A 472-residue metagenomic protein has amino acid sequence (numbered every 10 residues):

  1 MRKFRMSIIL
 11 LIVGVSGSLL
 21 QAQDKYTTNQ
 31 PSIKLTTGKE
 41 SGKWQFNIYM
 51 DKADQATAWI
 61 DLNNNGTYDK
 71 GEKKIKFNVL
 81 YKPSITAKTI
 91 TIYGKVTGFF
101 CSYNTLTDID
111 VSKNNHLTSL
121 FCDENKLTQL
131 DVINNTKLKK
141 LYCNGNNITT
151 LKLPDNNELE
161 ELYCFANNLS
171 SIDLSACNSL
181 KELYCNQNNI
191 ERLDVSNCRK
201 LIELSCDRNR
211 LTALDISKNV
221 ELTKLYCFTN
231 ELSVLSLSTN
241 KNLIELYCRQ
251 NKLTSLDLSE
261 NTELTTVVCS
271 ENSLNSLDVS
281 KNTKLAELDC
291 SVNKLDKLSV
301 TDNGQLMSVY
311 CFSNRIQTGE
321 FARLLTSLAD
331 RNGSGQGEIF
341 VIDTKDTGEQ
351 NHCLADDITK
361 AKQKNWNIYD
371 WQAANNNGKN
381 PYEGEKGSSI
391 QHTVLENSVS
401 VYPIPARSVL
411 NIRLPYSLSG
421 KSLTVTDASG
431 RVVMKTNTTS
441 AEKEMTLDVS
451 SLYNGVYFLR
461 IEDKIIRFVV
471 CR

Functional and structural regions predicted by a protein language model:
R2-S7, L20-T118, T136, N157 (+8 more regions): N-terminal capping/linker segments that flank leucine-rich repeat
S7-G17: Bacterial N-terminal signal peptides
V79-P83, V132, V449-S451: Short, flexible loop/turn segments at beta-strand junctions in immunoglobulin-like and fibronectin type III
F99, L120-C122, L141-C143, E160-C164 (+8 more regions): Conserved hydrophobic beta-strand positions in leucine-rich repeat
Y184, Y247, Q391-Y402, A406-R472: C-terminal outer-membrane/trafficking sorting elements
S196, T212-A213, S217-K218, S233 (+4 more regions): Thr-biased low-complexity repeat/linker tracts and other Thr-enriched repetitive architectures
